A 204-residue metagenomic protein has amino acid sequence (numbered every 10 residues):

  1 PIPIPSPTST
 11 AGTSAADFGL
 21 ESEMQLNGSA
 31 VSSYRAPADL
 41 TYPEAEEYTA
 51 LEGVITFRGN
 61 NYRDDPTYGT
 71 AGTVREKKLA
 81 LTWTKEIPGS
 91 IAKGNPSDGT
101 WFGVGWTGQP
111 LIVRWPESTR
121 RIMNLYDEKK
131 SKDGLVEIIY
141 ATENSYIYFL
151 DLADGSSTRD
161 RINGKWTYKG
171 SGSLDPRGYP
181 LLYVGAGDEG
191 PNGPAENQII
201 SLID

Functional and structural regions predicted by a protein language model:
P1-D204: Noncatalytic, solvent-exposed loop/strand surfaces of beta-propeller-type extracellular/periplasmic domains
